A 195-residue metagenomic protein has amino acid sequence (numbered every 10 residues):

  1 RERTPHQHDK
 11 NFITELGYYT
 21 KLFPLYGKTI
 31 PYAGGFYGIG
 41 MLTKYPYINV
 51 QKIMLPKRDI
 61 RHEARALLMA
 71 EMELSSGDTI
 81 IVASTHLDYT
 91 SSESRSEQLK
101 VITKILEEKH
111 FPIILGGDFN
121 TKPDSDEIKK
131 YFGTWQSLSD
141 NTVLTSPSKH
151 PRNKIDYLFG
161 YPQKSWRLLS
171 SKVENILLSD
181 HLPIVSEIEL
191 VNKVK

Functional and structural regions predicted by a protein language model:
R1-T79, S165, K172-N175: Structured beta-strand-rich core segments of catalytic domains in phosphoester-bond hydrolases
H8, F12, H62-A64, S94-V101 (+2 more regions): Soluble or luminal CAZymes and related metallo-dependent hydrolases
Y19-F23, I105, T134: Structured segments of extracytoplasmic/periplasmic soluble domains in secreted or envelope-associated proteins
G27-I30, Y45, I53-L55, S84-D88 (+3 more regions): Active-site-proximal beta-strand/loop segments in catalytic clefts of secreted hydrolases
E71-L74, E93-E97, L106-I114, F119-K195: Metal-dependent phosphoester-hydrolase catalytic domains
L74-E93: Metal-dependent phosphoester/phosphodiester hydrolase catalytic core
